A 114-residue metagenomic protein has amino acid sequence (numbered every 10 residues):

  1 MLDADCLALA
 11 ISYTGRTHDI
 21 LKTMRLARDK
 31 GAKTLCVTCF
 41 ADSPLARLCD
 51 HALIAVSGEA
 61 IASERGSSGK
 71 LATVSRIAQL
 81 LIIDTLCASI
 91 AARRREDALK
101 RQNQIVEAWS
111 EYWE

Functional and structural regions predicted by a protein language model:
M1-A92: Glycine-rich phosphate-binding loops that contact phosphosugars or nucleotide phosphates
P44, A92-E114: Internal, active-site/partner-interface "lid" segment
